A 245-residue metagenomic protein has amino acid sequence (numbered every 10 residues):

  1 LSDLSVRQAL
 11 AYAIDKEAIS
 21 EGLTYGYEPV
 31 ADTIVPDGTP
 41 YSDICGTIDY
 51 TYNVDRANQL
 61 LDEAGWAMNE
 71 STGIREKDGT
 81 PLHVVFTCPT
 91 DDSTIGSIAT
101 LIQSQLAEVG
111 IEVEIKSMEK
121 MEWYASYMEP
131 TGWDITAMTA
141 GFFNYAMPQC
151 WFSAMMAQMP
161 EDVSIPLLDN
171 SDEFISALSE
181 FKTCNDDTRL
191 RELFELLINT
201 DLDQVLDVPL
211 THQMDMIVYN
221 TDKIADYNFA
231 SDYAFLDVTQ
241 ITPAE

Functional and structural regions predicted by a protein language model:
L1-S104, L196, T242-E245: Append "and occasionally in soluble cytosolic enzymes with long acidic Gly/Pro-rich linkers
L1-S2, Y41-Q59, N69-L82, Y127-G132 (+2 more regions): Short, solvent-exposed loop/beta-turn-alpha elements that line the ligand-binding surface or hinge of extracytoplasmic
L10, L61, F86, L106 (+5 more regions): Hydrophobic, well-ordered secondary-structure elements that form the walls of internal hydrophobic environments
I14, T39, C88-T90, S117-E119 (+2 more regions): Short, flexible loop/turn elements at secondary-structure junctions
D15, N53, E119-K120, D186: Short loop/turn segments at beta->alpha junctions
E21, W66-P89, T136-T139, C184-N220: Bilobed periplasmic-binding protein-like "clamshell/Venus-flytrap" ligand-binding domains
T100-E108, E114, S176-T183, T188-E195 (+1 more regions): Conserved C-terminal helix/tail region of periplasmic/extracytoplasmic solute-binding proteins
A107-Q158: Periplasmic binding protein-like
